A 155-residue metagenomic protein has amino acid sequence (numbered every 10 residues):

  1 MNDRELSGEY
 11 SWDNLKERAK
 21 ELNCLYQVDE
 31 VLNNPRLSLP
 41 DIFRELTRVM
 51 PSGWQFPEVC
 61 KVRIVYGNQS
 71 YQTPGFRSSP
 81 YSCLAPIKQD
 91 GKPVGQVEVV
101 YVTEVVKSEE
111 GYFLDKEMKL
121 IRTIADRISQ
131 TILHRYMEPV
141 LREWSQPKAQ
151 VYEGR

Functional and structural regions predicted by a protein language model:
M1-D3, S7, S108-T131: Amphipathic alpha-helical "output/dimerization" segments
N2-V31, V97, R127, H134-R155: Signal-transmission linkers at sensory-effector interfaces
A19-L22, L46, M50, G91 (+1 more regions): Interdomain signal-transducing alpha-helices
L25-T73, G154-R155: Helix-loop-beta substructure at the N-terminus of cytosolic sensory domains that couple signal/ligand detection
N33, L37, F76, V102-V105 (+3 more regions): Short, flexible helix-adjacent loops and helix caps
G67-Y81, T103-K116: Signal-transducing coupling segments at domain and membrane junctions
S78-I87, P93: A short beta-strand signature within small-molecule sensing/ligand-binding domains used in signal transduction
K88-V105, T131: Sensory-domain boundary capping and coupling elements
